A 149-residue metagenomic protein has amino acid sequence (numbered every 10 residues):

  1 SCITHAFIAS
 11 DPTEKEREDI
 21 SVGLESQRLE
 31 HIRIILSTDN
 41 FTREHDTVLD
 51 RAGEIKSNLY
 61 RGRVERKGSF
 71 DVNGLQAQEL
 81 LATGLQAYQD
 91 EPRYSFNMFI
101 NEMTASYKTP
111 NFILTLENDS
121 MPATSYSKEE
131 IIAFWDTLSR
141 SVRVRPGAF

Functional and structural regions predicted by a protein language model:
S1, F112-F149: Surface-exposed amphipathic alpha-helical segments
S1-F41: Surface-exposed beta-loop interaction hotspot
F7, F41, F70, F96-F99 (+3 more regions): Phenylalanine-focused residue identity feature
S21-G23, Q78-L81, N97, N111-T115: Ordered hydrophobic segments in well-structured contexts
G23-E25, I35-S37, T83, T115-E117 (+1 more regions): A structural detector for beta-sheet-dominated domains
S37-S106: Signature of long, low-cysteine stretches enriched in small and polar/charged residues
N97-M121: A short, solvent-exposed beta-edge/loop patch
